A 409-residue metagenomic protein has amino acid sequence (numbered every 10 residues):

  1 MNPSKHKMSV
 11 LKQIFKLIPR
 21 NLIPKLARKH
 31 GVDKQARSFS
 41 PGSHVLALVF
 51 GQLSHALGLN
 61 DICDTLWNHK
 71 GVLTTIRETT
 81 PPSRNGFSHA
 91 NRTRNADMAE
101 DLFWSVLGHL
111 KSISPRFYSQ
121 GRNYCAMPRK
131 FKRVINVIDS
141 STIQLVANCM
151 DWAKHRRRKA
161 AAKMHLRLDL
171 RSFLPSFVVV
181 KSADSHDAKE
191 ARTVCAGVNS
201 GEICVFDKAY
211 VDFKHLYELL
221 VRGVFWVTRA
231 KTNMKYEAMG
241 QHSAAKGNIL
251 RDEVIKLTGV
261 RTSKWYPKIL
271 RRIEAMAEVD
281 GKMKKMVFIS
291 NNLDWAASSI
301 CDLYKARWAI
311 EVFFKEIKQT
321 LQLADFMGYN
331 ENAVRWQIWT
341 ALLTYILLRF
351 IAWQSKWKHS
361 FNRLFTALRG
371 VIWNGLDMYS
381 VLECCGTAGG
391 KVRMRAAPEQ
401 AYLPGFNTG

Functional and structural regions predicted by a protein language model:
M1-D61, T65-L66, R92-R94, D101-S105 (+5 more regions): Single, function-defining residue in the core of a domain
T75-R94: Major-groove recognition helix of helix-turn-helix-like DNA-binding domains
A96, G121: Extended, highly charged
R116-S119: Phosphate-interacting basic helix/loop segments used at nucleotide- and nucleic-acid interfaces
